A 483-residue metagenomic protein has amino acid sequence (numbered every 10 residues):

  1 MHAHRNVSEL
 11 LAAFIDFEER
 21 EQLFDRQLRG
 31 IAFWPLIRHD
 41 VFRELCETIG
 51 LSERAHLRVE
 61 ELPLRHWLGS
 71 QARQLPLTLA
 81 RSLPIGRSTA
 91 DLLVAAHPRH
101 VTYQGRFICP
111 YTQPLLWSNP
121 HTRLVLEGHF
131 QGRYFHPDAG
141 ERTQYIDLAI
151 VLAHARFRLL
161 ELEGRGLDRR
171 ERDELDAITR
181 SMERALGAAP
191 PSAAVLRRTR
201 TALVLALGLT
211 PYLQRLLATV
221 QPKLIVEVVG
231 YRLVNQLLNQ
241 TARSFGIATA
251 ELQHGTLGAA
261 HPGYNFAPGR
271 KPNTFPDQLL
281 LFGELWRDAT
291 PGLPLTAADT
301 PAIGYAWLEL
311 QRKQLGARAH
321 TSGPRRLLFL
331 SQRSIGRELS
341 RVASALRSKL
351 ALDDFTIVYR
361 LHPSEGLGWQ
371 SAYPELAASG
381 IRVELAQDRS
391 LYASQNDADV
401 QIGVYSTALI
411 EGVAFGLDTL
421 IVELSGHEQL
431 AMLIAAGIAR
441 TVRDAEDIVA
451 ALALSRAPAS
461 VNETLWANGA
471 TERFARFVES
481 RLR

Functional and structural regions predicted by a protein language model:
M1-R483: Catalytic-core helical/loop segments in enzymes performing group transfer/polymerization on anionic/lipid-linked
